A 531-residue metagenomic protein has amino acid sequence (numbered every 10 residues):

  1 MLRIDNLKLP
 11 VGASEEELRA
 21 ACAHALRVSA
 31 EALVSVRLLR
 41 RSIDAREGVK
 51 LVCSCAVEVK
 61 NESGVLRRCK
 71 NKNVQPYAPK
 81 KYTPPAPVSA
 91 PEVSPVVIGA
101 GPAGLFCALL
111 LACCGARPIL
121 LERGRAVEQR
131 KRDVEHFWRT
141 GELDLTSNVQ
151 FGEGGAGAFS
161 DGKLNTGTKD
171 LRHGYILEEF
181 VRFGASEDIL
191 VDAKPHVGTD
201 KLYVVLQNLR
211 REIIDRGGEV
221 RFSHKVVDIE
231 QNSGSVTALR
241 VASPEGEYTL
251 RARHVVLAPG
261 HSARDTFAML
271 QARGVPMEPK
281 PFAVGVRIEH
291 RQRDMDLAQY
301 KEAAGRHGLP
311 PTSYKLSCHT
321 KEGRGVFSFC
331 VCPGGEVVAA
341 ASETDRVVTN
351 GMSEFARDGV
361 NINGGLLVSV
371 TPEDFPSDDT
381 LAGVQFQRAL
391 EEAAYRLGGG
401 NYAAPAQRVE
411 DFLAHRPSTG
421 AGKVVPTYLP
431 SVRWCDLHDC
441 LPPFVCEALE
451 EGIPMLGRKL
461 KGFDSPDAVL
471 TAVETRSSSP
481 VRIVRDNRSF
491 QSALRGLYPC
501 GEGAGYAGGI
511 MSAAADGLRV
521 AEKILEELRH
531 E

Functional and structural regions predicted by a protein language model:
M1-K50, C55-F183, E187-E531: Residues forming the flavin
